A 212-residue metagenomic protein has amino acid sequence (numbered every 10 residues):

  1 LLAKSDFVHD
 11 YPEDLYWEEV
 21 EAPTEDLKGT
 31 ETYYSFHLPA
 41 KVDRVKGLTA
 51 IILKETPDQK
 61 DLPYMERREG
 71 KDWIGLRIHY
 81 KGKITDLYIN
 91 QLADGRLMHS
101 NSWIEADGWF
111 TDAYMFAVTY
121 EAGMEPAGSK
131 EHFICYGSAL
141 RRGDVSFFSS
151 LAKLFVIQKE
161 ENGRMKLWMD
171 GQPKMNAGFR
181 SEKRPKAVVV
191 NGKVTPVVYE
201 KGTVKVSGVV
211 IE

Functional and structural regions predicted by a protein language model:
L1-E212: CBM-like, beta-strand-rich accessory domains located in the C-terminal region of large, secreted polysaccharide-active
